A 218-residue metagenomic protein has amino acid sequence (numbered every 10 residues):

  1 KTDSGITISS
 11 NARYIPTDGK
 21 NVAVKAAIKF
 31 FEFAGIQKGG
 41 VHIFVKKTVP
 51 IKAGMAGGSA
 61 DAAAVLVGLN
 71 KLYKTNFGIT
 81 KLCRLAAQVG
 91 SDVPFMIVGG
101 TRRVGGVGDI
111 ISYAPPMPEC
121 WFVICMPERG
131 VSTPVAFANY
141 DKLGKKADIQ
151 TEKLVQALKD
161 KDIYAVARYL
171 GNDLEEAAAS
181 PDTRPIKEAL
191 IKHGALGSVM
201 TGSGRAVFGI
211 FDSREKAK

Functional and structural regions predicted by a protein language model:
K1-A53, K71-T80, M117-P118, M126-R129: ATP-binding N-lobe of GHMP and related small-molecule kinases
S4-P16, V65, K159-L170: Short, basic/glycine-rich phosphate-binding loops at helix/coil junctions that contact nucleotide phosphates
S9-N11, H42-K46, L85, M96 (+2 more regions): Solvent-exposed beta-strand sheet faces enriched in polar/charged residues
A23, G58, D92, C125 (+3 more regions): Residue-level signal for inorganic ion chemistry
A26-F33, K81, L85-Q88, P185 (+1 more regions): Generic non-transmembrane alpha-helical segments
G39, A62, L66-R103: Contiguous, small/hydrophobic- and glycine-enriched helical/loop subdomains that border and often "cap" functional
F44-Y73, S91, A195-F211: Glycine/serine-rich anion-binding loops at beta->alpha junctions that coordinate negatively charged ligand groups
V98, R103-G197, D212-E215: Conserved, helical-rich catalytic subdomain that frames metal- and/or nucleotide-binding sites in enzyme alpha/beta
